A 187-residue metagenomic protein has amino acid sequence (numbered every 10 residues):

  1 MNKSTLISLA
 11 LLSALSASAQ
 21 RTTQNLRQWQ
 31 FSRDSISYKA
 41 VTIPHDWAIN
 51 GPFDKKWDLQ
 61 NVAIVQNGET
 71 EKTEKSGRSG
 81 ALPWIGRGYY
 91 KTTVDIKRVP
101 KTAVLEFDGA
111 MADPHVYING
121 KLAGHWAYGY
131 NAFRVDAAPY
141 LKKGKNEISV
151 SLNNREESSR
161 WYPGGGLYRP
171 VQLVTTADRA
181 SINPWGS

Functional and structural regions predicted by a protein language model:
N2-S8: Sec-dependent signal peptide recognition, specifically the positively charged N-region followed immediately by
T5, K39-A40, G124: A sequence-level detector of short linear motifs
A10-S18: Hydrophobic h-region of N-terminal signal peptides that target proteins for export in Gram-negative bacteria
A19-T73, E147-N153, S158, G166-L167 (+1 more regions): Accessory carbohydrate-binding/adhesion or oligomerization-edge regions at the termini of glycan-active proteins
R27-D34, G80, I85-G186: Accessory beta-strand-rich segments of carbohydrate-active enzymes
G68-S79, W84: Short glycine/proline-rich turn/loop motifs
